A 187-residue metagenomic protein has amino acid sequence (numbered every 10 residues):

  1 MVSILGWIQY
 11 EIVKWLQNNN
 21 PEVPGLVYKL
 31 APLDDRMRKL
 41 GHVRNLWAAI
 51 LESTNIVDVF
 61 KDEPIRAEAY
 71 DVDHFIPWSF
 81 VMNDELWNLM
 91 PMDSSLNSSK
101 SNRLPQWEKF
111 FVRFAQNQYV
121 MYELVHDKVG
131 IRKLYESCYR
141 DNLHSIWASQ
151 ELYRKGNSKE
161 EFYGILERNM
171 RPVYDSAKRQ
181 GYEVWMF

Functional and structural regions predicted by a protein language model:
M1-L5, S79-V81, I131: Short intrinsically disordered, low-complexity coil segments enriched in acidic
M1-V59: Short, charged surface segments at domain edges that flank catalytic/cofactor-binding sites
D58-D62, S149: Intrinsically disordered, low-complexity boundary segments flanking structured domains
D62-P91, S99-R113: Histidine-centered nuclease catalytic patch
S94: Long, His/Glu/Asp-enriched segments that create or flank divalent metal/ion-associated functional microenvironments
F111-E183, F187: C-terminal structured domain segments
